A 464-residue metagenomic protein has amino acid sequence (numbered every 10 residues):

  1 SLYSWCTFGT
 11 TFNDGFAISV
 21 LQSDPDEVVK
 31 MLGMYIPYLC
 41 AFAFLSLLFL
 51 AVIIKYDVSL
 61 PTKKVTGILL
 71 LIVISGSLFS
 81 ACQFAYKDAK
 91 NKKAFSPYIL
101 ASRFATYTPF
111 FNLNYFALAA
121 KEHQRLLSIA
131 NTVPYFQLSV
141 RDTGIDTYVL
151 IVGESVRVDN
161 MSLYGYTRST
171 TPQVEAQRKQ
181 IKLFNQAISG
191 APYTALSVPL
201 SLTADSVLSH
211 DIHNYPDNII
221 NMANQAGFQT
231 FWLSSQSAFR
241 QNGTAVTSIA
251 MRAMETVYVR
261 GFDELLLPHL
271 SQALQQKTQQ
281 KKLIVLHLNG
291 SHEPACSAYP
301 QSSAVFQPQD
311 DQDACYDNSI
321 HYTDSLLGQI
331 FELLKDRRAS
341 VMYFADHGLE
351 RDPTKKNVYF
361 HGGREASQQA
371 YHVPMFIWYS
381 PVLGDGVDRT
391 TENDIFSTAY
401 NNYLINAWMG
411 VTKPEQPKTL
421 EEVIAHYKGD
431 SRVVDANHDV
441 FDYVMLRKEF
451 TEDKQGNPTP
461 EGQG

Functional and structural regions predicted by a protein language model:
S1-S102: Transmembrane and membrane-interface helices of multi-pass, inner-membrane envelope-modifying transferases
L50, I54-D57, C82, K87 (+4 more regions): Membrane-interface soluble catalytic domains
C82-L150, S155-A304, H372, T398 (+2 more regions): Active-site-proximal alpha/beta segments of enzymes that process anionic O-linked groups
I99-L100, V207-S209, D311-I320, G328-F331 (+3 more regions): Active-site rim elements
V149, Y322-F360, N402-N406: Metal-dependent active-site segment of extracytoplasmic phospho-/sulfohydrolases and closely related
G165-S169, F344-L383: Histidine-centered active-site microenvironments of extracellular/periplasmic hydrolases and transferases
M222-G227, Q329-R338, W378: A structural motif corresponding to the C-terminal end of an alpha-helix and its immediate exit/capping segment
Y299-D317: A solvent-exposed, charged loop/short amphipathic helix patch at secondary-structure junctions
